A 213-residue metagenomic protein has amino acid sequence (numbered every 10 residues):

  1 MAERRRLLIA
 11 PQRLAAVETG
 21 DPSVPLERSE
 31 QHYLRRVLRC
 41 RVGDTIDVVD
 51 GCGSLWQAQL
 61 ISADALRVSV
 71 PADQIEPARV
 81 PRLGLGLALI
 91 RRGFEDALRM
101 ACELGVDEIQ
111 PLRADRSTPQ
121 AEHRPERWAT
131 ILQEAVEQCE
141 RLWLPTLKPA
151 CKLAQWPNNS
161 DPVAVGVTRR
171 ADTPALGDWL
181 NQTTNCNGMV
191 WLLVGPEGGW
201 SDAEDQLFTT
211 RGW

Functional and structural regions predicted by a protein language model:
M1-E76: N-terminal positively charged helical leader segments and presequences
A10-Q12, R28-S29, G51-C52, L89 (+3 more regions): Fold-independent oxyanion-binding glycine-rich loops and adjacent beta-strand/coil segments at enzyme active sites
R13-S23, P77, E122, P157-P162 (+1 more regions): Short, glycine- and charge-enriched coil/turn segments that flank and shape catalytic ligand pockets
L34, A97-L98, E204: Hydrophobic side chains in well-ordered alpha-helices
R41, L55, A78-R82, L104 (+1 more regions): Short connector loops at helix/strand junctions that flank enzyme active sites, especially segments positioning acidic
E76-T168: RNA substrate-binding interface of SAM-dependent RNA methyltransferases
V163-W213: Active-site/ligand-binding-proximal alpha/beta "capping" segment
